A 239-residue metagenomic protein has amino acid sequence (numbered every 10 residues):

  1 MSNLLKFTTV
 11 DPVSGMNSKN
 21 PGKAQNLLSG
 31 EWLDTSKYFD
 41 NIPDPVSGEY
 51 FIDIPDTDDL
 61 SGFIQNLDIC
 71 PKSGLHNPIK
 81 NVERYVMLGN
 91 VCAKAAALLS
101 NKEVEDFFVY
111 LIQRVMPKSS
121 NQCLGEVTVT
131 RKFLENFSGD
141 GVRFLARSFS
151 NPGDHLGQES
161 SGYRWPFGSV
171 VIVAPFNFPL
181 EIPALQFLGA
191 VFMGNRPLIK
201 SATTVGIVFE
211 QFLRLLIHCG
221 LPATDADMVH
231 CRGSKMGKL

Functional and structural regions predicted by a protein language model:
M1-I54, N90-K94, T128, R143-A174: Terminal low-complexity tails and localization/encapsulation signals of metabolic enzymes
M16, D40-N41, D58-D59, T128 (+3 more regions): Amphipathic, positively biased hydrophobic alpha-helical segments used for protein targeting and membrane insertion
L28, N41, Y50-Q65, G220-V229: Histidine- and aromatic-rich ligand-binding microenvironments
T35-S36, E105, C123, L180-P183 (+1 more regions): Alpha-helix N-cap/helix-start motif
G48-L145: Glycine-rich loop-to-alpha-helix module at the N-terminal edge of alpha/beta enzyme cores
Q113, L145-L239: Rossmann-like NAD(P) dinucleotide-binding subdomain of oxidoreductase/dehydrogenase enzymes
